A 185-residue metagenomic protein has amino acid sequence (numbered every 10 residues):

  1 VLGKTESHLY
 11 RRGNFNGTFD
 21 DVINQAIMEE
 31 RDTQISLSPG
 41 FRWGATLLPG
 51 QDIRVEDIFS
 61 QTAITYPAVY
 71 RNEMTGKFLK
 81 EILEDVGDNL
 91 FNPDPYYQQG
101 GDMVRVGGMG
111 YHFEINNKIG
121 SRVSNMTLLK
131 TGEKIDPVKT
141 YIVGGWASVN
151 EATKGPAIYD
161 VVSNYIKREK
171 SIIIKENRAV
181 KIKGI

Functional and structural regions predicted by a protein language model:
V1-I185: Catalytic centers of hydrolytic enzymes
